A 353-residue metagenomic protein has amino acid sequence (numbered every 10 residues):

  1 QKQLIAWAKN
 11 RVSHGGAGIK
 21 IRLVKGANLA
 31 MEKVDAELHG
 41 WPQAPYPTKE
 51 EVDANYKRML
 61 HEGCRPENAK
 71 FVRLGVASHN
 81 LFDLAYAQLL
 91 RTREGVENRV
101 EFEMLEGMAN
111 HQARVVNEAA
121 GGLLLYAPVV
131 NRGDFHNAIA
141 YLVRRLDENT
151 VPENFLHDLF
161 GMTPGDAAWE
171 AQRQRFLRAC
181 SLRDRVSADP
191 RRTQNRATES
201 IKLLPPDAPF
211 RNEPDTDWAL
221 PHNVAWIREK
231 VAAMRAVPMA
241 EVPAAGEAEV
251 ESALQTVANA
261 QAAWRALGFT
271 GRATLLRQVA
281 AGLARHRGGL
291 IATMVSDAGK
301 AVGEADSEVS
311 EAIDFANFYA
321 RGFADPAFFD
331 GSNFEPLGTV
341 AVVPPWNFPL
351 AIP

Functional and structural regions predicted by a protein language model:
Q1, S78-H79, F102-L105, L276-A281 (+1 more regions): Conserved short loop/turn motifs at secondary-structure junctions
Q1-P205: Positively charged, amphipathic and often flexible ligand-engagement surfaces
F82, H111, G289, E311 (+1 more regions): Short alpha-helical
L105-E106, F135, L283, A305 (+1 more regions): Charged, low-complexity surface patches
G121, R132-A281, R285, A292-T293 (+2 more regions): Terminal low-complexity tails and localization/encapsulation signals of metabolic enzymes
P345-P353: Conserved coil-to-alpha-helix start sites within the AMP-binding
